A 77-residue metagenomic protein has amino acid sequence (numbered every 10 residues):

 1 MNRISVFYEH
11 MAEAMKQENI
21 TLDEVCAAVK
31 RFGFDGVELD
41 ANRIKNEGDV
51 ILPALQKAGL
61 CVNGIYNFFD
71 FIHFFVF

Functional and structural regions predicted by a protein language model:
M1-F77: N-terminal pre-domain/capping segments
